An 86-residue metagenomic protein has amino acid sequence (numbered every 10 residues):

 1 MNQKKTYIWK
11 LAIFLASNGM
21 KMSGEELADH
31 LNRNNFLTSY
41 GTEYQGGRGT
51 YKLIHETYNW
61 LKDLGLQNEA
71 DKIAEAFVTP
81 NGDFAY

Functional and structural regions predicted by a protein language model:
N2-M22: Positively charged, polyanion-binding regions of nucleic-acid-associated proteins
Q3, I54-Y86: Extended, highly charged linker/hinge segments and catalytic-adjacent loops that couple domains and form adaptable
K10, M22, E26, Q45 (+1 more regions): Short, well-structured alpha-helical interface segments that form or flank functional binding sites
L11-F14, H30, L53: Alpha-helical recognition domains of nuclear gene-regulatory proteins
S17-R33, L37: Short, charged amphipathic recognition helices of the HTH superfamily and cognate SANT/SANTA-like modules
N32-G65: Short, positively charged loop/turn segments that connect secondary-structure elements
